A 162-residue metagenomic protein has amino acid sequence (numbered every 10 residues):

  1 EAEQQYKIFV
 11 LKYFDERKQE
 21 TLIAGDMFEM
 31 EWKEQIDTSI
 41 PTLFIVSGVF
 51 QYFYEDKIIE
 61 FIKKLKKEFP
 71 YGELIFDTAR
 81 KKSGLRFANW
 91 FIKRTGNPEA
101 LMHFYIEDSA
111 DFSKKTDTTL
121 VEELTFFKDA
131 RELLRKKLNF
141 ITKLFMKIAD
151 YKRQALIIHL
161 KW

Functional and structural regions predicted by a protein language model:
E1-W162: Alpha-helical subdomain
